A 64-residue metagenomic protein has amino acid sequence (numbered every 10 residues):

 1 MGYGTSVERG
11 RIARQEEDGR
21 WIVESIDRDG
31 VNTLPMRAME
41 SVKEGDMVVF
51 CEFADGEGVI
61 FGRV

Functional and structural regions predicted by a protein language model:
M1-V64: Exposed beta-strand/loop interface patches that mediate assembly or binding
